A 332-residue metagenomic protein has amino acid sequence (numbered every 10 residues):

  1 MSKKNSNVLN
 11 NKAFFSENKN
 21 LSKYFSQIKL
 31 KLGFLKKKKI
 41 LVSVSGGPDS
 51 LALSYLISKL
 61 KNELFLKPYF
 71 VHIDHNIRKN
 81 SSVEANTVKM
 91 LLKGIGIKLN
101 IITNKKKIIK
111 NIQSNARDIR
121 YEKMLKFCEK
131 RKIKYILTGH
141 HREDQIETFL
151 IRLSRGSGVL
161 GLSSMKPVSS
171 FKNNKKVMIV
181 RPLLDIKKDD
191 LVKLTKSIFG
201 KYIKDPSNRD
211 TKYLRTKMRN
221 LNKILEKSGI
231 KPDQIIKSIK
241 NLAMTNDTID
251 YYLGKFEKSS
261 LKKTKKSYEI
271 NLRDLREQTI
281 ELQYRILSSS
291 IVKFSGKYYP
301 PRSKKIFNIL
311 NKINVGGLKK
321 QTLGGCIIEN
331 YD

Functional and structural regions predicted by a protein language model:
M1-K12, S16-D49, K61, K67-Y69 (+9 more regions): AMP-forming adenylation/ATP pyrophosphatase catalytic core
S2-K223: Core alpha/beta nucleotide-donor-binding catalytic domains of modification enzymes
